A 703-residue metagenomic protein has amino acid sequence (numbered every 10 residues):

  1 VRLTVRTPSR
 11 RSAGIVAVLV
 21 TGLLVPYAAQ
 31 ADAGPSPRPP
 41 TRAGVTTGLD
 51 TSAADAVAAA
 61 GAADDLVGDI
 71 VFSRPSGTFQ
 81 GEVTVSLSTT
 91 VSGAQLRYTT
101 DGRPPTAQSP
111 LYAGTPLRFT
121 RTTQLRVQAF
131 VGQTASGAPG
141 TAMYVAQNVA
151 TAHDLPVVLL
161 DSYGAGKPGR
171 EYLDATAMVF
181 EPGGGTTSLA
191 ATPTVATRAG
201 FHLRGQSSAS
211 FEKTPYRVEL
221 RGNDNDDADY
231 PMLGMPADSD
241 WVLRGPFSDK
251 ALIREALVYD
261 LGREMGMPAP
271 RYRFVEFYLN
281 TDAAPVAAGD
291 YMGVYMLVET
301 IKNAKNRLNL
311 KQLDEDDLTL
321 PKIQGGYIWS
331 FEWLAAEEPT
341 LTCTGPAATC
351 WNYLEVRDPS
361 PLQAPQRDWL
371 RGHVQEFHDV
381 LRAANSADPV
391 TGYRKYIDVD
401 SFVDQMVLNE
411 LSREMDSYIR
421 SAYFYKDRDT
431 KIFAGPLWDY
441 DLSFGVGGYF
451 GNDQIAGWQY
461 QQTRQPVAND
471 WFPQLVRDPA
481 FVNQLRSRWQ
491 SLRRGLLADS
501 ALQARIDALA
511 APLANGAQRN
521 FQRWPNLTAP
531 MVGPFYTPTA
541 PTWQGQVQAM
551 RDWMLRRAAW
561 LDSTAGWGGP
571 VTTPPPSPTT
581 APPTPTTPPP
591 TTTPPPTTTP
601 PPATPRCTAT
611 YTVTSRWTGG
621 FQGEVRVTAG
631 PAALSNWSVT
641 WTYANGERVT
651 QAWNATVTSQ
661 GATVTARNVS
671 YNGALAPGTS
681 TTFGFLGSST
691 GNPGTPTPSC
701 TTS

Functional and structural regions predicted by a protein language model:
R2-L3, R10-A17, T21-G22, Y27 (+3 more regions): Short, compositionally stereotyped local motifs that mark structural "simplifiers"
R38-A59, P570-T604: Ser/Thr/Gly/Pro-rich low-complexity, disordered linker/stalk segments of secreted and cell-surface proteins
G44, G166, S207, F211 (+1 more regions): Middle-to-C-terminal accessory/interaction subdomains
S76-T78, T89-V91, A142-L252, A256-D260: Conserved NTP-binding catalytic cores of kinases and kinase-like/nucleotidyltransferase enzymes across multiple kinase
A94, D101-T106, G132-T134, N223-D224 (+3 more regions): Acidic glycine-/aspartate-rich tracts in secreted/extracellular proteins
P215-F247, M267-P270, P285-V407, Y460: Internal "kinase-insert"/substrate-recognition segments embedded within catalytic cores of ATP-dependent enzymes
M265-Y278, E414: Short, well-structured beta-strand/strand-turn elements
P600-S703: Extracellular low-complexity, O-glycosylation-prone Ser/Thr/Pro/Gly-rich "stalks" and linkers flanking catalytic
